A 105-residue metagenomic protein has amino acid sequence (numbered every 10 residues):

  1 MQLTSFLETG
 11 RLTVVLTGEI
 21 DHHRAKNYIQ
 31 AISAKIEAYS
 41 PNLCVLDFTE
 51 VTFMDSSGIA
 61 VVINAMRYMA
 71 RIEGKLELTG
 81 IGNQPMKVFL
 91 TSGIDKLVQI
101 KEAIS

Functional and structural regions predicted by a protein language model:
M1-S5, S105: Non-catalytic signal-transmission and effector/linker regions of two-component phosphorelay proteins
T4-Q30: STAS-typified acidic loop motif
I20-L97: Amphipathic alpha-helical interaction surfaces in cytosolic regulatory modules
N83, I104-S105: Acidic phosphotransfer microenvironment of two-component signaling modules
Q99-A103: Short acidic-hydrophobic, aromatic-tinged amphipathic segments that line or gate anion-handling sites
